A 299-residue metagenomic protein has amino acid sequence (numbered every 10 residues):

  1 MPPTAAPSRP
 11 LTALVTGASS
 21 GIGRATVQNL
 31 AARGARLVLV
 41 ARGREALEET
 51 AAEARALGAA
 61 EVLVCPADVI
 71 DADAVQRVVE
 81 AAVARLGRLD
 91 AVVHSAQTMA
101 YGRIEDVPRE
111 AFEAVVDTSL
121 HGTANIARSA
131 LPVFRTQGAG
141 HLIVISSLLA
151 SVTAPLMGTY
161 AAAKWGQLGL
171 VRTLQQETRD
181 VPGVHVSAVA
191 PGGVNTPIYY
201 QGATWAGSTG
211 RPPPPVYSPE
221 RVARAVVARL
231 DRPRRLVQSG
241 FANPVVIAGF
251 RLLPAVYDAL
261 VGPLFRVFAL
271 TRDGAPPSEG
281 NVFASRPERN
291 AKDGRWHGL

Functional and structural regions predicted by a protein language model:
S19-S20: Conserved glycine-rich cofactor-binding loop
A35-E49: Conserved glycine-rich Rossmann-like NAD(P)H-binding loop of the short-chain dehydrogenase/reductase
P66-R77, R109: The beta1-alpha1 cofactor-binding region of Rossmann-like NAD(H)/NADP(H)-dependent oxidoreductases
R103-I104, A111-V116: Substrate-binding pocket helix/loop in short-chain dehydrogenase/reductase
A127, A163: Active-site helix of classical SDR
S147: Residue(s) in the substrate-gating loop at a strand-loop-helix junction that position the organic substrate next
D180-R272: SDR active-site lid
